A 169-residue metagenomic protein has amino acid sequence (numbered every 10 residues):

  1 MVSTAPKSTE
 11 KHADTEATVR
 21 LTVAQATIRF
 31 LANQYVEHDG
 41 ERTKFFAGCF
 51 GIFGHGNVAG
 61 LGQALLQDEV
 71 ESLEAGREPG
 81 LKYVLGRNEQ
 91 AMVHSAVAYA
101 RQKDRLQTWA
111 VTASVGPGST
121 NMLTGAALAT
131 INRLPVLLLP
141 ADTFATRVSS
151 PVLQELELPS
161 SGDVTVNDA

Functional and structural regions predicted by a protein language model:
V2-A169: N-terminal alpha/beta PP-like core and its mobile active-site loop of ThDP/TPP-dependent enzymes
